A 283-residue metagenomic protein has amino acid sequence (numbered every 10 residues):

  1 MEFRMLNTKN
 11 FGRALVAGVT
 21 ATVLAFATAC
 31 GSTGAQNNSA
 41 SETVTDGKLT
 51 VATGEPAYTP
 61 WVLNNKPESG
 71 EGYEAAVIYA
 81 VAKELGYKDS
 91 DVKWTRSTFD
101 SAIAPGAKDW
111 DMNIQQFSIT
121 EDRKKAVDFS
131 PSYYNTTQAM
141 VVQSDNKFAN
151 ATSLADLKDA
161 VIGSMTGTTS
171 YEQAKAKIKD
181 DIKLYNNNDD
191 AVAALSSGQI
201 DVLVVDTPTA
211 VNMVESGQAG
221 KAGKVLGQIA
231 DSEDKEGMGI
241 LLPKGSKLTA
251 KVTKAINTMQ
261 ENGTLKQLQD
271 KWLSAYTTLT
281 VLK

Functional and structural regions predicted by a protein language model:
V23-A29: C-terminal motif of bacterial Sec signal peptides marking the signal peptidase cleavage site
G31, A75-E84, G237-Y276: Extended ligand-binding regions for polar small-molecule ligands
S32-Q36, D91, S170-K183, K224 (+1 more regions): Ligand-binding clefts/hinges and TM-proximal coupling segments of bilobed small-molecule sensing domains
N37-N113: Extracytoplasmic small-molecule ligand-binding "clamshell" domains of the periplasmic binding protein/Venus flytrap
E55, N135-V142, E215-K254, A275-K283: Periplasmic-binding protein-like
V92-A104, A149, K183-S197, E236: Short helix-initiation/N-cap motifs at beta->coil->alpha
V92-D156: Acidic, polar ligand-binding/catalytic clefts
S101, F117-A126, Q173, D201-D234: A ligand-binding cleft/hinge motif common to bilobed small-molecule-binding domains
